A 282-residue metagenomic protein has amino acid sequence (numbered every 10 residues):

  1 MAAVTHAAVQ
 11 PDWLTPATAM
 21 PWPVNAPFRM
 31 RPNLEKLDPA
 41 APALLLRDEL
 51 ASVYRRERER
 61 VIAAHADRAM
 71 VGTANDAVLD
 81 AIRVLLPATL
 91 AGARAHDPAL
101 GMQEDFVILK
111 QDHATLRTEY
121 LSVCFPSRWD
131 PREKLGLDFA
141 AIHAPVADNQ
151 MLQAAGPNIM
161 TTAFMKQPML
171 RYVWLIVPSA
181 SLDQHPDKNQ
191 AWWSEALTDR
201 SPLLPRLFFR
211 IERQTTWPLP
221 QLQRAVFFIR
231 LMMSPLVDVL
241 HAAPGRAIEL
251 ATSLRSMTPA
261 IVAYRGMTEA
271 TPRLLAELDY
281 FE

Functional and structural regions predicted by a protein language model:
M1-E282: Extended, well-ordered protein cores
